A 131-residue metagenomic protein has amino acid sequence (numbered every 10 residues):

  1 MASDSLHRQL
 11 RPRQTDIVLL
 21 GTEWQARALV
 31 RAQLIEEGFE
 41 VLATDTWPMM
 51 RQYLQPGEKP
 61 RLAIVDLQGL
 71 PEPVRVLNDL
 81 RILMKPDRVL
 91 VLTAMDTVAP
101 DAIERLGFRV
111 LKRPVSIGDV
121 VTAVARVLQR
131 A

Functional and structural regions predicted by a protein language model:
M1-E37, K59-R61, R81-L83, S116-A131: Non-catalytic signal-transmission and effector/linker regions of two-component phosphorelay proteins
D16, E40, R88: Residues at the starts of beta-strands that form the adenosine-phosphate
L20-E23, D45, V65-L70, L92-M95 (+1 more regions): Structural motif
E37, K85, E104-G107: Short, structured coil segments at secondary-structure junctions
G38-T46, Y53: Short hydrophobic/Thr-rich beta-strand motif most characteristic of the beta2 strand and flanking loop of CheY-like
R51, P60-P86, D96-A99: Conserved phosphotransfer microenvironments
P56, A102-I103: Structural alpha-helical scaffold elements that stabilize or flank donor/cofactor-binding regions in carbohydrate
L90-T97, R105-L128: Output/docking surface of receiver
